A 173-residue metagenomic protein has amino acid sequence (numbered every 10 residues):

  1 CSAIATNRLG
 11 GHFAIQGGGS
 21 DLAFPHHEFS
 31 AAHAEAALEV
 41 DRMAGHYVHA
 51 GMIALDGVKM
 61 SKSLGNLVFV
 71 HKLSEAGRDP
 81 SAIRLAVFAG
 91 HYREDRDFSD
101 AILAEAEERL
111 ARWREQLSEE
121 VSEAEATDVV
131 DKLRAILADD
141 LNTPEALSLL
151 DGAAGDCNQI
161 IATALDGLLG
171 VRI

Functional and structural regions predicted by a protein language model:
C1-V121: Alpha-helical recognition segments enriched in aromatics with Gly/Pro capping that present substrate-recognition
L73-A82, A101-L103, I136-P144, G155-I160: Structural motif
A106, A126, A162-L165: Hydrophobic packing residues in well-ordered alpha-helices of helical domains and bundles
E119-K132: Extended alpha-helical coiled-coil "stalk/arm" regions that act as elongated linkers or oligomerization scaffolds
A135, P144-I173: Basic, alpha-helical terminal appendages of large translation-related enzymes
